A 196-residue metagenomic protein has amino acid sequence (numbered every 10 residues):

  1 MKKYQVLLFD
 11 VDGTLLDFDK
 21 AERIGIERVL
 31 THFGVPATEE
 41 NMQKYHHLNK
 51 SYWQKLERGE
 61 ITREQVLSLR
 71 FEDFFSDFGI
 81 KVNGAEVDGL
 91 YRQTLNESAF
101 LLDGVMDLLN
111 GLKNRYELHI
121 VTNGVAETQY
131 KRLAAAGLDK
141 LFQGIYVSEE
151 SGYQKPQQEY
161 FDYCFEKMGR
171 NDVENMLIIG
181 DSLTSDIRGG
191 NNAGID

Functional and structural regions predicted by a protein language model:
K2-D103: N-terminal helical cap/lid subdomain that shapes the substrate entry/recognition surface in HAD-like hydrolases
L15, F142, Y146, E159-F165 (+2 more regions): A generic "structured core" feature
A37, N83, K140-G144, D172-M176: Short acidic capping loops at alpha-helix termini that bridge into adjacent secondary structure
E86-D88, T94-S98, V105-A136, F142-S148 (+1 more regions): Substrate-recognition element of Asp-dependent hydrolases with the DxDx(T/V) motif
M106-N114, F165, I187, N191: Surface-exposed amphipathic alpha-helices with a cationic face
Q154-R188: Conserved Lys-Pro-Asp/Glu-containing loop-to-beta segment of HAD-superfamily phosphomonoesterases, centered on
